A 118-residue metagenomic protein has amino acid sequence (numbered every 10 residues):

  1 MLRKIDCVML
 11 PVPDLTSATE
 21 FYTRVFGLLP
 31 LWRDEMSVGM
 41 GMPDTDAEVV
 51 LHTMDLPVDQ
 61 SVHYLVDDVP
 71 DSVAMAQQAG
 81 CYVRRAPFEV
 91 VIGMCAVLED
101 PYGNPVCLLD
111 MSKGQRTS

Functional and structural regions predicted by a protein language model:
M1-T19, D46-A47, Q60-V62, S112-S118: N-terminal beta-strand motif that seeds the catalytic metal site of vicinal oxygen chelate
L2-K4, M54-D59, E89-V90: Short glycine-enriched loop/turn motifs at secondary-structure junctions
C7-M9, G39, V50, S61-H63 (+1 more regions): Short aromatic/hydrophobic contact patches that present stacked aromatics for nucleic-acid/ligand binding
S17, D34-V38, V91, Q115-R116: Short glycine/proline-centered loop/turn elements that form peptide/ligand docking sites
F21, P70-M75: Short amphipathic alpha-helices within nucleic acid-binding modules
G27-R33, Y82-P87: Short secondary-structure junctions
L28-Q60, P105-M111: Conserved short beta-strand elements that form part of the metal-binding/catalytic scaffold of enzyme active sites
V73, Q78-S118: Vicinal oxygen chelate
